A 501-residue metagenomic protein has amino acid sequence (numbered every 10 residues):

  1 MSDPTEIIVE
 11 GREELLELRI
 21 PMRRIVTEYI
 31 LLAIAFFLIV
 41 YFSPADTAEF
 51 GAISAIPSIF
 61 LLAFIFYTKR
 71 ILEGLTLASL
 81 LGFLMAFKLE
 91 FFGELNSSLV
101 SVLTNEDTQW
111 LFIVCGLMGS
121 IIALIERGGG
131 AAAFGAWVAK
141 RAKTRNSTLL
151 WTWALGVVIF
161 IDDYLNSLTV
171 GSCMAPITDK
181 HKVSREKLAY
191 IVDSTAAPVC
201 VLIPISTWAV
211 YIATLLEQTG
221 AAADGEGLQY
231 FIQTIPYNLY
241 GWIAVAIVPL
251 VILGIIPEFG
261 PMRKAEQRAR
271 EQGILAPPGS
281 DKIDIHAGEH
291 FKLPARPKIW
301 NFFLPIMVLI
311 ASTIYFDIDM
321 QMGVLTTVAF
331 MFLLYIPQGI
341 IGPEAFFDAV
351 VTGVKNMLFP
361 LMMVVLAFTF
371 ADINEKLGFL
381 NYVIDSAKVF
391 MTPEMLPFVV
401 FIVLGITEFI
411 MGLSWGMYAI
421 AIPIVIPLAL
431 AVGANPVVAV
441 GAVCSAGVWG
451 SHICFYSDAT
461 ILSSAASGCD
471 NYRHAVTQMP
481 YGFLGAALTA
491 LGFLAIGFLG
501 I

Functional and structural regions predicted by a protein language model:
M1-I113, Y237-G241, I252-L253, R270-T369 (+2 more regions): Hydrophobic transmembrane alpha-helices of multi-pass small-molecule transporters
I7, V199-D284, S445-I501: Juxtamembrane and boundary regions of transmembrane helices in multi-pass small-molecule transporters and channels
E28-A33, K180-H181, L361, L366-F370 (+2 more regions): C-terminal transmembrane helix pair
V40-F50, K140-R141, H290-K298, D385-M391 (+2 more regions): Short, amphipathic, aromatic/basic-enriched membrane-interface segments that mark the entry/exit of transmembrane
S54, L62, G74-G82, L111 (+17 more regions): Alpha-helical transmembrane segments of multi-pass membrane proteins, especially transporters and channels
S79, L117-G119, L124, T207-A221 (+2 more regions): Extracellular/periplasmic helix-exit of transmembrane alpha-helices
L89-A189, G342-V432: Membrane-embedded alpha-helical segments and adjacent helix-loop junctions characteristic of multi-pass solute
V114-C115, R145-I159, V183-A209, A223-A246 (+3 more regions): Alpha-helical transmembrane segments of multi-pass membrane proteins
